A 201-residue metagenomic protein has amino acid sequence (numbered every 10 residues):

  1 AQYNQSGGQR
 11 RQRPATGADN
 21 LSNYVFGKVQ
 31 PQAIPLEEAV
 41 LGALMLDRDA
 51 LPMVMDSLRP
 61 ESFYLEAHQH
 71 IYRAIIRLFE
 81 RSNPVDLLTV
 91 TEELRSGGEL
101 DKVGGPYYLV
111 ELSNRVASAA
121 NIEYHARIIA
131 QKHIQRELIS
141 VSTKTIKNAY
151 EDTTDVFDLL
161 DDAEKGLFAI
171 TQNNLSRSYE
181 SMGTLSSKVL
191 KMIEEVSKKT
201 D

Functional and structural regions predicted by a protein language model:
A1-I134: Noncatalytic partner-interaction/assembly domains of nucleic-acid and motor enzyme complexes, especially the accessory
P14, N20, T153, S178-G183: Conserved catalytic-core motifs characterized by acidic clusters
M45, S178-D201: The Walker A/P-loop phosphate-binding site
E66-A67, G97-K102, E151-D155, T171-Q172 (+1 more regions): Alpha-helix boundary/capping detector
H68, Y72, T91, I139-S142 (+3 more regions): Generic structural concept
F79-N83, G98, N173-S178, K198-D201: Active-site phosphate-binding and catalytic loops of NTP-dependent enzymes
P106-S176: Extended, charged alpha-helical coiled-coil/arm scaffolds that mediate oligomerization and mechanical coupling in large
